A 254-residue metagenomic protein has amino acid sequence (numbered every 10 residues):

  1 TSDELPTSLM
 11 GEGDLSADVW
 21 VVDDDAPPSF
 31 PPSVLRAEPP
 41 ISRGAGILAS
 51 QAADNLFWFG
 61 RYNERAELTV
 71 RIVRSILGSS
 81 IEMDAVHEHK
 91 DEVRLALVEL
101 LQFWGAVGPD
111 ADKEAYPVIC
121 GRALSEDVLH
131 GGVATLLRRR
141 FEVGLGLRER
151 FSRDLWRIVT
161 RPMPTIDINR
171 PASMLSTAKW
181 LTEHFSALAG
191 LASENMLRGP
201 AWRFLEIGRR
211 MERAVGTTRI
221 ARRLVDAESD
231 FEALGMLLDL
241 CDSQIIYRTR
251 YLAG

Functional and structural regions predicted by a protein language model:
T1-G254: Alpha-helical transmembrane segments and their helix-helix packing motifs
